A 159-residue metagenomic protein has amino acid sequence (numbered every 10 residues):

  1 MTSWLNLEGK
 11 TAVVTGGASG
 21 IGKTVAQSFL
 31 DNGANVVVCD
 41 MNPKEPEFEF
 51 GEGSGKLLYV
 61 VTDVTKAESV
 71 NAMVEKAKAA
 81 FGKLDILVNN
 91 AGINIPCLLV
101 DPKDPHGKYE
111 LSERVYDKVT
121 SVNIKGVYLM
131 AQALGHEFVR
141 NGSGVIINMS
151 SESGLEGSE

Functional and structural regions predicted by a protein language model:
W4-V37: Canonical Rossmann dinucleotide-binding motif of NAD(H)/NADP(H)-dependent dehydrogenases/reductases, specifically
T15-G16, L84-G92, N123, N148: Rossmann-fold scaffold of SDR-type NAD(P)-dependent oxidoreductases
V61-M73, E113: The beta1-alpha1 cofactor-binding region of Rossmann-like NAD(H)/NADP(H)-dependent oxidoreductases
K76-L87, I95, E110-V115: A glycine-rich helix->loop->beta "capping" turn within Rossmann-like NAD(P)(H)-dependent oxidoreductase domains
N90-L98, D104: Conserved NAD(P)H cofactor-binding loop of Rossmann-fold oxidoreductase domains
I93, H106-Y128, S143, I147: Catalytic Tyr-X3-Lys loop
A131-Q132: A short, exposed helix-loop element centered on a Lys and neighboring polar residues
S151: Residue(s) in the substrate-gating loop at a strand-loop-helix junction that position the organic substrate next
